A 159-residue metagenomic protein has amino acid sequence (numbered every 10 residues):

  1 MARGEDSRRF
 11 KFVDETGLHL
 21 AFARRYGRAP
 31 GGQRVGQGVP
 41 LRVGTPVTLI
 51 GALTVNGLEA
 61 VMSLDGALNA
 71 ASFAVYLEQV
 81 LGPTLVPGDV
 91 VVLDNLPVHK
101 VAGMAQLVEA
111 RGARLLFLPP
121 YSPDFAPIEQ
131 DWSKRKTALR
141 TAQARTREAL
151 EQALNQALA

Functional and structural regions predicted by a protein language model:
M1-A159: Short functional hotspots at interaction and active-site rims
